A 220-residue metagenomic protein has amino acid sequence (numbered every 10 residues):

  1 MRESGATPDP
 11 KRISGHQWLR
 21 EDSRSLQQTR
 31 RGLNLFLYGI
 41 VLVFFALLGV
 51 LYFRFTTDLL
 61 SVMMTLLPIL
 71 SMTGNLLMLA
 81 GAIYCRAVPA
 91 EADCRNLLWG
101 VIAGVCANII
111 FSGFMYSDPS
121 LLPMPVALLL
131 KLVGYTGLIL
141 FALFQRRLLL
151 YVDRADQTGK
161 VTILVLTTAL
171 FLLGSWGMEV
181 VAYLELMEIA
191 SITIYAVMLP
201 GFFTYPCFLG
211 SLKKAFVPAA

Functional and structural regions predicted by a protein language model:
M1-A6, C85, R95, Q145: Generic low-polarity alpha-helical segments
M1-T29, F216-A220: Low-complexity, intrinsically disordered extramembrane tails and loops of integral membrane proteins
D9, D22, D58, D93 (+2 more regions): Acidic-enriched, low-complexity/disordered segments with a strong bias for Aspartate over Glutamate
Q27-Y84, A90-A142, K160-G210: Hydrophobic alpha-helical transmembrane segments in multi-pass membrane proteins
A82-R86, L149-V152: Hydrophobic, Leu/Ile/Phe/Ala-enriched alpha-helical segments that form helix-helix packing faces
L143-L173, A215-A220: Membrane-helix boundary/juxtamembrane motif in polytopic membrane proteins
